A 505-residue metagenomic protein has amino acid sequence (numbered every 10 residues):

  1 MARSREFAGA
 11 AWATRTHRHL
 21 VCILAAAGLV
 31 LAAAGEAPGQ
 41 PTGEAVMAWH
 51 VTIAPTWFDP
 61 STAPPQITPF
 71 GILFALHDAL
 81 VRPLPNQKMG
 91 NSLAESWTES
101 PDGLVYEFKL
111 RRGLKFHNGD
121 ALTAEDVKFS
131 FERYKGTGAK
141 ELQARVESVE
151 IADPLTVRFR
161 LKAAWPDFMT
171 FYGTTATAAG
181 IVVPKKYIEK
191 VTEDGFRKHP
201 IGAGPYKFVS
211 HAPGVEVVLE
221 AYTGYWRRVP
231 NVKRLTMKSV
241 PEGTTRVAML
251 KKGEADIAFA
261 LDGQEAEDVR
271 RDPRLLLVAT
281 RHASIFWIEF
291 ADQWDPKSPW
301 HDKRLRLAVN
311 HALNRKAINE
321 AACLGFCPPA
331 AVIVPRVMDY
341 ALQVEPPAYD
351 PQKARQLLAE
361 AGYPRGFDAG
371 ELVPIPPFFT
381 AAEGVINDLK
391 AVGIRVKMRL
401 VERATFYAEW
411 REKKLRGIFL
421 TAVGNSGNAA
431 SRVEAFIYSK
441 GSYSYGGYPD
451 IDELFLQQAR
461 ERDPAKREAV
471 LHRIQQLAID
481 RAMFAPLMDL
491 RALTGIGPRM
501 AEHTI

Functional and structural regions predicted by a protein language model:
E36, Q40, E141-Y187, R499: Surface-exposed binding/hinge segments that line and control ligand-binding clefts or catalytic entry sites
A45-W49, I53, A212, A221 (+5 more regions): Detector for C-terminal structural segments
A48-P101, E132, I201-G202: N-terminal lobe/hinge region of extracytoplasmic solute-binding protein
T52-F70, L93-A94, D120, F168-A178 (+4 more regions): A structural "hinge/loop" feature
F74, L84-K88, T175-P230, R234 (+3 more regions): Gly/Pro-rich hinge or "lid" segments in bacterial periplasmic/extracellular proteins
E95-G138, A152, R158-R160, R246-M249 (+1 more regions): Aromatic- and charge-enriched surface segment that lines or borders ligand/interaction sites
R111, R133, D194, Y222-D268 (+1 more regions): Ligand-site clamp/hinge motif
P296, K303, P328-E360, F378-T380: Structural transition elements
